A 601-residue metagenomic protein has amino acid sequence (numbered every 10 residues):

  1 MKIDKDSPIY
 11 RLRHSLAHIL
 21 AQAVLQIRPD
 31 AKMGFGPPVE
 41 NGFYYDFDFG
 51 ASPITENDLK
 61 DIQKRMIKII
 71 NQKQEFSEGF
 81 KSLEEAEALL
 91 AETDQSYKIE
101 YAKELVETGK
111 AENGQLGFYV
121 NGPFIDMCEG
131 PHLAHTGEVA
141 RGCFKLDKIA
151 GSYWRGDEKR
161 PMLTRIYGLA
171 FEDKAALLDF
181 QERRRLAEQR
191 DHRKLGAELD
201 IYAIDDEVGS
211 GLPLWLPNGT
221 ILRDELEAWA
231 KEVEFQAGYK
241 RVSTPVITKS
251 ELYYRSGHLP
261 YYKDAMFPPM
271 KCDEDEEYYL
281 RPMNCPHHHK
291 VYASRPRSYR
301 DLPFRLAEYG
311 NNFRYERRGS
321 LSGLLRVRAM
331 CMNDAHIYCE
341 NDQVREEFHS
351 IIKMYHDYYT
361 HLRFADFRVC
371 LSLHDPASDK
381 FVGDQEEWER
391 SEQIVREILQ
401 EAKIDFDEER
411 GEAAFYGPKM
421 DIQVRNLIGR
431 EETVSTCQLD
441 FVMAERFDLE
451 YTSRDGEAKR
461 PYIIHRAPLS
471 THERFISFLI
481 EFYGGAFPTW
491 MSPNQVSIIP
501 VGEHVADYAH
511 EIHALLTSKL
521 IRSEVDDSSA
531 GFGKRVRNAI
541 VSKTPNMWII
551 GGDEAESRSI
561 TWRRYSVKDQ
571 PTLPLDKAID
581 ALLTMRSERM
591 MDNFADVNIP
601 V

Functional and structural regions predicted by a protein language model:
M1-R11, A23, R28, K32-P38 (+4 more regions): Auxiliary tRNA-acceptor-end handling modules of aminoacyl-tRNA synthetases
P37-F43, K81-L90, I201-E207, T244-R255 (+5 more regions): A glycine-rich phosphate-binding loop feature that marks nucleotide/adenosyl-phosphate handling sites
F47-F49, N57, R363-I394, S492-E511 (+1 more regions): Conserved, charged catalytic cores of large soluble enzymes
Q72-V120, M266, L362-C437: Metal-assisted phosphate- and nucleotidyl-transfer catalytic regions
D275-E277, P286-H287, V291-R295, F304 (+4 more regions): A translation/RNA-centric and nucleic-acid-associated enzymatic feature enriched in Class II aminoacyl-tRNA synthetases
N312-I398: Extended, charged alpha-beta segments that form solvent-exposed binding/catalytic grooves in nucleic-acid-handling
G484-R535: Generic long, charged, amphipathic alpha-helical segments
L516-A578, L582: C-terminal structured "cap/appendage" subdomains that terminate the fold
